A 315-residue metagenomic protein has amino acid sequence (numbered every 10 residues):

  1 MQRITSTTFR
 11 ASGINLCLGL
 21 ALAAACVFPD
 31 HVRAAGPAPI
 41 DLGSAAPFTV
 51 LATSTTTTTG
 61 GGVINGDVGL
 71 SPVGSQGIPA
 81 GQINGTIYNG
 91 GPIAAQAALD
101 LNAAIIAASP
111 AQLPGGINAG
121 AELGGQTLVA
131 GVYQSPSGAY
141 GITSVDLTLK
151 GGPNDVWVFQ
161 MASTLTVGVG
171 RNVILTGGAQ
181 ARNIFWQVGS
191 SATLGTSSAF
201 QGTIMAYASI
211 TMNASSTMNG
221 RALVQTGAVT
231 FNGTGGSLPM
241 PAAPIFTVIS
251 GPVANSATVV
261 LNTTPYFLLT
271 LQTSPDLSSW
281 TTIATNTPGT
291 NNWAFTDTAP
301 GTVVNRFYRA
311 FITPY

Functional and structural regions predicted by a protein language model:
Q2, F28-P244, P314: Solvent-exposed adhesion/ligand-recognition segments of exported proteins
Q2-L18: Bacterial N-terminal signal peptides that target proteins for export
R10, A24-C26, N292, P300: A subset of signal/propeptide-processing and intrinsically disordered low-complexity segments in secreted/extracellular
N15-V27: Bacterial N-terminal signal peptides
L16, H31-V32, L42, L101-A103 (+10 more regions): Short linear motifs in intrinsically disordered/low-complexity regions
A21, N102, I106-A108, T282 (+1 more regions): A ubiquitous, low-specificity "background" feature that marks scattered single residues across proteins without
A242-Y315: Short, composition-biased motifs enriched in small/polar/acidic residues
